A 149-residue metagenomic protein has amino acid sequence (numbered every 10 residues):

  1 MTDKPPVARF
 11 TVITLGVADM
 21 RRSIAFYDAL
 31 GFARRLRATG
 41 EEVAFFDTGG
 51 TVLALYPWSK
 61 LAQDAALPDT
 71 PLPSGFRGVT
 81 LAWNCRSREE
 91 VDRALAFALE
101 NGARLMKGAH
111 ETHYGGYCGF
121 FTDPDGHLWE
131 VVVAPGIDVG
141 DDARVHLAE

Functional and structural regions predicted by a protein language model:
M1-T11, G16-L36, T48-R104, T122-E149: Glyoxalase I/VOC metalloenzyme domain signal
R35-A38, A109-H110: Short beta-strand
G40-E42: Short, Lys/Arg-rich nucleic-acid/phosphate-binding segment
A44-F46, C118-F121: SH3/SH3-like beta-barrel fold
L99, G108-T112: Acidic interhelical loop/turn segments
Y114-G116: Short, small/polar residue-rich loop motifs at catalytic or cofactor-binding pockets
